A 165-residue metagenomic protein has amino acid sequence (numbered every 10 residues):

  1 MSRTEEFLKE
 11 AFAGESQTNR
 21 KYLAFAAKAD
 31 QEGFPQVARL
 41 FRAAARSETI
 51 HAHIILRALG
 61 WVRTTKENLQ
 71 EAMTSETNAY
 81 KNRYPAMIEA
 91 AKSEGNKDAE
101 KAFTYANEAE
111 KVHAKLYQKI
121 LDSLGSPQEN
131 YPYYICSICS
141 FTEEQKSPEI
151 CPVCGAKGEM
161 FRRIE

Functional and structural regions predicted by a protein language model:
M1-E165: Non-heme di-metal
